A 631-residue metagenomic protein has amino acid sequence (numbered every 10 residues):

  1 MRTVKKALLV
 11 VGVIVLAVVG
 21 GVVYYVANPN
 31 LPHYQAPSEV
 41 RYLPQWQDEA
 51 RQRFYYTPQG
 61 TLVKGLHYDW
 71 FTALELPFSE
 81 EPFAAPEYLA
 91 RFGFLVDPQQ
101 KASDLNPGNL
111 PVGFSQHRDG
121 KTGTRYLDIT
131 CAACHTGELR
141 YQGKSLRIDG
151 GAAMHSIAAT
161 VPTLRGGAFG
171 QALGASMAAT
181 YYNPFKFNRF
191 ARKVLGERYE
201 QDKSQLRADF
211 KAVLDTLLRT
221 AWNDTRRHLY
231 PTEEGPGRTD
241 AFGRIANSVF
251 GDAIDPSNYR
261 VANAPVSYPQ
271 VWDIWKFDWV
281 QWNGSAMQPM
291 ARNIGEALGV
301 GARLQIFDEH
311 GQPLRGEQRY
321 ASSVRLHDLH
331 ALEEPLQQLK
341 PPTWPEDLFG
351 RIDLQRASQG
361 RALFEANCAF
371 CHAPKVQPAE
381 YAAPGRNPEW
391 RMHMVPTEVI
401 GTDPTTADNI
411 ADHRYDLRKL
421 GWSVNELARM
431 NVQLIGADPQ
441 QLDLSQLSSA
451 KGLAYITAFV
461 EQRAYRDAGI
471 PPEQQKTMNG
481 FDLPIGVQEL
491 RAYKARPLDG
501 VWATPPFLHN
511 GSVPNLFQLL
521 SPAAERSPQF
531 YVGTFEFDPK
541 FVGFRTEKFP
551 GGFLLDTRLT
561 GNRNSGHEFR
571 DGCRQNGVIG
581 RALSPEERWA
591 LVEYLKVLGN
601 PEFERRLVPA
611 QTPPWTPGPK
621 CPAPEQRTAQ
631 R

Functional and structural regions predicted by a protein language model:
M1-V4: N-terminal Lys/Arg-rich, disordered targeting/topogenic segments
K6-L8, V18-R631: Periplasmic c-type cytochrome electron-transfer domains
